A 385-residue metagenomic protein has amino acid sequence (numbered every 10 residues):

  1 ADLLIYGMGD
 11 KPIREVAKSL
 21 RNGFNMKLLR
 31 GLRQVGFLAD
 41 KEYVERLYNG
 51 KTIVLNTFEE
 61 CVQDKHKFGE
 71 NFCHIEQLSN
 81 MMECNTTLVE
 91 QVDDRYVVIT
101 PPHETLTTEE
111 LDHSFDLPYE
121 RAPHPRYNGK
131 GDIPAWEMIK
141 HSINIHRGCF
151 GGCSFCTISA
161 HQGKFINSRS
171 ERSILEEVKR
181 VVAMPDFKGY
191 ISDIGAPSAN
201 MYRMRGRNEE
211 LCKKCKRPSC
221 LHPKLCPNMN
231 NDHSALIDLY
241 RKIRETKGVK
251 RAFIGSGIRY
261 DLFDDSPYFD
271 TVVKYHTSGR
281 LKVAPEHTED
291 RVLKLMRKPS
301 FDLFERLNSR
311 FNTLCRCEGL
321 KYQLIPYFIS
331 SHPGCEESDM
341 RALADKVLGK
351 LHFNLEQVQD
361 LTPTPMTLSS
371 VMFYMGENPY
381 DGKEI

Functional and structural regions predicted by a protein language model:
A1-V92, I99-T100, E104, Y374-G376: Glycine-rich beta-alpha loop elements in corrinoid/cobalamin-binding modules across cobalamin-dependent enzymes
D2, S114, C149, C153 (+3 more regions): Conserved, mostly hydrophobic/aromatic
R14-G23, I143, Q162, P185: Catalytic cores of eukaryotic secretory-pathway lumenal/extracellular enzymes that build and remodel glycoconjugates
E70-S142: N-terminal [4Fe-4S]-dependent radical SAM core
K130-T157, Y190, T362: N-terminal pre-triad scaffold of radical SAM enzymes
Q162-Y190: Conserved alpha-helical substructure of the radical SAM core
R180-I325, I329-P333: Conserved SAM/AdoMet-binding glycine-rich loop
P267-Y268, H332-G349: Catalytic cores of alpha/beta
